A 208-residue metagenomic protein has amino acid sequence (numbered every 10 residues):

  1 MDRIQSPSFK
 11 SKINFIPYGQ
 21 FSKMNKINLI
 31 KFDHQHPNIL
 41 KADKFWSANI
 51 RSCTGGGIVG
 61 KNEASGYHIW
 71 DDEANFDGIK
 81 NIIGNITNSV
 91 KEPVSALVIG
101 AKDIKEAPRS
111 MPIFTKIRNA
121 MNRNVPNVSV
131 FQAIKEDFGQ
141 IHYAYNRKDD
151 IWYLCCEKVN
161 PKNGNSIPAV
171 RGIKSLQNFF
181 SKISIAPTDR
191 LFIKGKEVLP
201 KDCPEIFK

Functional and structural regions predicted by a protein language model:
M1-I13, M24, I206-K208: Non-Sec secretion/translocation targeting segments of pathogen effectors
I16-A48: Phosphate-centric recognition/catalysis
I16-G19, E106-K208: Divalent-metal-activated hydrolytic enzyme cores
A42-S89: Conserved mixed alpha/beta catalytic, RNA-binding, or beta-rich assembly cores of soluble enzyme, regulatory
D71-D72, G100-I104: Acidic, glycine-rich active-site loops and adjacent beta-strand->loop/helix elements that engage anionic groups
T87-E92, N122-P126: Secondary-structure boundary elements
E92-G100: Short glycine-rich phosphate-binding loop at a beta-alpha junction
